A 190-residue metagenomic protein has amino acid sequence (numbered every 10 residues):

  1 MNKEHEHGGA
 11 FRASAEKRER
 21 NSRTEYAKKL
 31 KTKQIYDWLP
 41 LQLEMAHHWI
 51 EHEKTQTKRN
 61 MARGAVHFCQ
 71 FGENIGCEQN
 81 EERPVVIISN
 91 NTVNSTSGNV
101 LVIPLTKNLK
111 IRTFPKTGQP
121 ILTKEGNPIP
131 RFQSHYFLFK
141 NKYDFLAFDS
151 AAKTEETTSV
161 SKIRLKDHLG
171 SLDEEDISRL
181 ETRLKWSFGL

Functional and structural regions predicted by a protein language model:
M1-L190: Conserved functional hotspots at enzyme active or ligand-binding sites that engage polyanionic ligands
